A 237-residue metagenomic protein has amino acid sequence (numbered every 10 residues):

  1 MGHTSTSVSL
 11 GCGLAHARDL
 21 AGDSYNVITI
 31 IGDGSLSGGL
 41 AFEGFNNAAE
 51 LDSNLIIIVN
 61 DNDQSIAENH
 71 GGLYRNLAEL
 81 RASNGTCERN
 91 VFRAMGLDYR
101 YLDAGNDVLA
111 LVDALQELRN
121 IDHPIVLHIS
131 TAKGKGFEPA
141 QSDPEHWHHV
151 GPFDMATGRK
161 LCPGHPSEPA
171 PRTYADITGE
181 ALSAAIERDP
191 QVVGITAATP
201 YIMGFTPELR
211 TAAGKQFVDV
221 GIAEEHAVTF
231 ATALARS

Functional and structural regions predicted by a protein language model:
M1-I28, L97-A114, N120-S237: Thiamine diphosphate
Y25-G38, D61: DG-centered beta-turn motif at the end of beta-strands
I31-G32, V59-D61, H70, D103 (+1 more regions): Glycine-rich, histidine-containing beta strand-loop boundary motifs that form or position
L36-G39, Q64-A67, A110-L111, K135-F137: Short, well-ordered, mixed-charge alpha-helical segments that flank or form enzyme active sites
L36-S37, G44, A49-S83, R89-V91: Mobile "lid/hinge" segments at catalytic clefts and subdomain interfaces of large enzymes
F45, R89, R93, P207 (+1 more regions): Short glycine-/small-residue-rich flexible loop motifs, especially phosphate/cofactor-binding loops
F45-A49, L115-N120: Short amphipathic alpha-helices and their capping/turn segments at secondary-structure boundaries
S83-N84, G96: Ordered, small/hydrophobic-rich secondary-structure cores
